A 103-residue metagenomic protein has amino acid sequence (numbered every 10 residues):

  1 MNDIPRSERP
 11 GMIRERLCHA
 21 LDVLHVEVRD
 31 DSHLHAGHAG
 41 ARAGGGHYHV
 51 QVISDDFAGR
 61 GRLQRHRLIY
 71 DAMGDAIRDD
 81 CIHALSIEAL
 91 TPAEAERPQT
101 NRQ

Functional and structural regions predicted by a protein language model:
M1-Q103: N-terminal, polar/charged subdomain of small-to-medium soluble alpha/beta proteins
